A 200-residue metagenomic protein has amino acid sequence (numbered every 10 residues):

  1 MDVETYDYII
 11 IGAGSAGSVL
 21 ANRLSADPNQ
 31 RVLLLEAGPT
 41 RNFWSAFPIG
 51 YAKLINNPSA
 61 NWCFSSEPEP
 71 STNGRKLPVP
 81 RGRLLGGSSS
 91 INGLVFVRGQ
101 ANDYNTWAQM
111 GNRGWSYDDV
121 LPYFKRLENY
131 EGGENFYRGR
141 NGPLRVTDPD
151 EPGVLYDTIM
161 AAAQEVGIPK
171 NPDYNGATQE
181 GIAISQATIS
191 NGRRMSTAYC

Functional and structural regions predicted by a protein language model:
M1-K125: N-terminal glycine-rich phosphate/pyrophosphate-binding loop and immediately adjacent elements
Q109-C200: Conserved redox-cofactor binding core of oxidoreductases
